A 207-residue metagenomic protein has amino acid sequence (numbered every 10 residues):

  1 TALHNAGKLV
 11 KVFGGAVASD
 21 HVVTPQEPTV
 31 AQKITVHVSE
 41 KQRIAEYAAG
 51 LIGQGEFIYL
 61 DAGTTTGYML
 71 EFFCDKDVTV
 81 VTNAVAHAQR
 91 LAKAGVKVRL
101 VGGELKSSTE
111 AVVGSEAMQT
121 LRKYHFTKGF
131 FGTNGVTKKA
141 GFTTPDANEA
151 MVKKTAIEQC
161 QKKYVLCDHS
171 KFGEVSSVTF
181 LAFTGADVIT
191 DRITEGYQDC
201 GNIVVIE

Functional and structural regions predicted by a protein language model:
T1-Y59, L70, T79, A92-V96: HTH-adjacent hinge/linker in prokaryotic transcriptional regulators
K11, A86-E207: Conserved phosphate- and dinucleotide-binding cores of soluble alpha/beta proteins, encompassing both enzyme active
S39-E46, G50, G67, S115 (+2 more regions): Short, contiguous clusters of charged residues that form electrostatic/catalytic patches at enzyme active sites, used
I52, M69, F73-C74, L91 (+1 more regions): Alpha-helix C-terminal capping segments
G63-T64: Glycine-rich N-terminal segment of FAD-binding domains in flavoprotein oxidoreductases, spanning the beta-loop-helix
C74-T79, N148: A glycine- and small-aliphatic-rich helix-loop capping segment at beta-alpha/alpha-beta transitions that lines
